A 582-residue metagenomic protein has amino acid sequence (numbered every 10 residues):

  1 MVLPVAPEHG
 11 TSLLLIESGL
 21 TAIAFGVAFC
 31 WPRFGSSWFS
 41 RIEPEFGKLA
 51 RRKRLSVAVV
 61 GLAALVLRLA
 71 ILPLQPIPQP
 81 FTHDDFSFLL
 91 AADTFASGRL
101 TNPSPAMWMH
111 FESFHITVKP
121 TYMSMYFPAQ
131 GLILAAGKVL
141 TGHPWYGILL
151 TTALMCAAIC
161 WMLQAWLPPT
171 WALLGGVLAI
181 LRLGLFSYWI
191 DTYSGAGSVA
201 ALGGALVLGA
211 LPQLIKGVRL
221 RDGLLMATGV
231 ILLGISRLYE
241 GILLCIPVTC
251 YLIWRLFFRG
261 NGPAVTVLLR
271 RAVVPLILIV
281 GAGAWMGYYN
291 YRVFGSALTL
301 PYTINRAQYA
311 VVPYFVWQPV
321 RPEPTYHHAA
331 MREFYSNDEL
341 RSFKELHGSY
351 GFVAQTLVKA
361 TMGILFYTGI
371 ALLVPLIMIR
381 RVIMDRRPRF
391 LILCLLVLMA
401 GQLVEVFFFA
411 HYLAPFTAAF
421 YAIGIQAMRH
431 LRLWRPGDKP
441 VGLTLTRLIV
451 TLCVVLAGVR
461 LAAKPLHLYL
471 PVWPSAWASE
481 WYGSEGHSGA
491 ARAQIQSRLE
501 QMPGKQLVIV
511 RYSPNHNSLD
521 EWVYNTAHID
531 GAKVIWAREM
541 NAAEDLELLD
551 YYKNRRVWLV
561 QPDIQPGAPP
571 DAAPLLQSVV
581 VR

Functional and structural regions predicted by a protein language model:
V27-F29, L252, L256-R259, H347-R387 (+1 more regions): Hydrophobic, aromatic-rich transmembrane alpha-helices and their immediate juxtamembrane boundary segments
S56-A58, T228, C245, T249 (+5 more regions): Signature aromatic-anchored transmembrane alpha helix within multi-pass, membrane-resident enzymes that catalyze glycan
V60, I159-L183, A201-L202, I215-L225 (+1 more regions): Transmembrane-helix signature of polytopic, membrane-embedded enzymes that assemble or transfer cell-envelope glycans
L89, A196-V199, S236, I242-L243 (+2 more regions): Hydrophobic/aromatic-rich transmembrane helices and adjacent perimembrane loops
A135-A136, M162, G175-I180, A205 (+4 more regions): Membrane-interface alpha helices of multi-pass inner-membrane proteins
H143-L167, A205-G209: Transmembrane-helix motifs of polytopic, lipid-linked glycan transferases
A210-I215, R221-D222, L243-G283, G287-Y288: Perimembrane helix-loop-helix junctions
Y291, A297, A307-V311, F315 (+1 more regions): Catalytic lumenal/periplasmic loop and adjoining terminal transmembrane helix of membrane glycan-assembly enzymes
